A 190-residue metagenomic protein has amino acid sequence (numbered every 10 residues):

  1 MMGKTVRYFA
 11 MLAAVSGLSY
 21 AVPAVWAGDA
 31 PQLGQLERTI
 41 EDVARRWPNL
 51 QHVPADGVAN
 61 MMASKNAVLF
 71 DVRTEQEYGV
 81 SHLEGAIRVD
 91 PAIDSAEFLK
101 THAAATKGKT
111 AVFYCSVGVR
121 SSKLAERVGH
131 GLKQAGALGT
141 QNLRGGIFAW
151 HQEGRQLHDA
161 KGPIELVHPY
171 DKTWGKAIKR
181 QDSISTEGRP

Functional and structural regions predicted by a protein language model:
G3-H52, G79-T110, S122-P190: Rhodanese-like catalytic fold shared by cysteine-dependent sulfurtransferases and DSP/PTP-type phosphatases
L50-D56, N60-M61: Glycine-rich short-loop/terminal segments
V58, N66-R73: Short hydrophobic beta-strand that contains or immediately precedes a catalytic carboxylate
M61, E77-V80: A general structural signal for stabilizing positions within well-ordered secondary structure
V68, T110-V112: Structural motif
D71, Y114, L143: Active-site-adjacent beta-strand anchor residues
S116-S122: Gly/Ser/Thr-rich loops at beta-strand to alpha-helix junctions that form or flank small-molecule/cofactor-binding
